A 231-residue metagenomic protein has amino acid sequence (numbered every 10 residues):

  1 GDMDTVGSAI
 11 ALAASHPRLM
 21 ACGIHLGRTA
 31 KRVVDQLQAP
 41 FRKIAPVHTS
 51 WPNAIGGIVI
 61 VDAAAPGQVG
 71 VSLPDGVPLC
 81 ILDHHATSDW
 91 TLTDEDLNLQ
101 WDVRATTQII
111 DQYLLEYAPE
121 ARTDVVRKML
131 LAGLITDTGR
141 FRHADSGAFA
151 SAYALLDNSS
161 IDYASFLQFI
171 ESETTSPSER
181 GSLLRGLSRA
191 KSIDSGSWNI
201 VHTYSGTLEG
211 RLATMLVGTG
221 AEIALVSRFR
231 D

Functional and structural regions predicted by a protein language model:
G1, H84-A86, F229: Short, ordered loop/turn segments at secondary-structure junctions
G1-P52: Anionic-ligand anchoring segments at beta-strand to alpha-helix junctions in alpha/beta enzyme folds, i.e., glycine
D2-D4, D62, D83, D137: Acidic active-site catalytic centers that drive phospho-/nucleotidyl reactions and related ester hydrolyses
M3-A9, G67-V69, G210: Short glycine/serine/threonine-rich phosphate/pyrophosphate-binding segments that cradle anionic phosphate groups
S8-R18, D89-D231: A structured phosphate/pyrophosphate-recognition subdomain
G23-I24, V61-A63, T203-T207: Structural motif
R32-Q36, P52-I55, I193-H202: Short, basic, glycine/proline-bearing loop/turn elements
P40-D96: Active-site cofactor/cluster-binding pocket
